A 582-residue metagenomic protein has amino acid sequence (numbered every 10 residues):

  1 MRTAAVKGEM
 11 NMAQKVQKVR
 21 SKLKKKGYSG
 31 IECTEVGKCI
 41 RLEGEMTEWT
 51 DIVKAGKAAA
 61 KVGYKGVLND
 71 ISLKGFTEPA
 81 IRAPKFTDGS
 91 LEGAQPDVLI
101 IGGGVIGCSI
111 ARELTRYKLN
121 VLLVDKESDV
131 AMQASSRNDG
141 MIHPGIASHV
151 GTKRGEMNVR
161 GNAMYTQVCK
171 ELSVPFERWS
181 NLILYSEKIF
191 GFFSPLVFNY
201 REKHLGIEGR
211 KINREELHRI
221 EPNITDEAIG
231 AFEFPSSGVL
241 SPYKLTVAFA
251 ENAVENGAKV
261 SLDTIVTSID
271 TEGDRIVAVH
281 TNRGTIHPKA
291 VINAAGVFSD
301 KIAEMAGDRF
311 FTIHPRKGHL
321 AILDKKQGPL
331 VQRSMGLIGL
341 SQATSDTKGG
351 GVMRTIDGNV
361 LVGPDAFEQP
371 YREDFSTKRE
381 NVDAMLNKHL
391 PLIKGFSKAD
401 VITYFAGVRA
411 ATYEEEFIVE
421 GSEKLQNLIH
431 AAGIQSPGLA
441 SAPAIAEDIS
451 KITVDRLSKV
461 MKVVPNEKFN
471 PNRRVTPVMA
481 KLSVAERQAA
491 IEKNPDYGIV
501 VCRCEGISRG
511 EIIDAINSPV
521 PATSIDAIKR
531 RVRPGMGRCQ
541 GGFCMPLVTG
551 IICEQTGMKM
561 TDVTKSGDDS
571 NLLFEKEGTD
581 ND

Functional and structural regions predicted by a protein language model:
M1-G103, G107-C108, I142-P144: N-terminal targeting leaders
K15-V19, V36-R41, E45, T50 (+6 more regions): C-terminal catalytic lobe of FAD-dependent flavoproteins
L99, S109-R116, K126, I142 (+5 more regions): Active-site substrate-recognition segment that forms the wall of the catalytic cavity or substrate channel
R116-R137: Glycine-rich FAD pyrophosphate-binding loop
G140-I220, T347-G350: Dinucleotide-binding Rossmann-like beta1-alpha1 core, especially the glycine-rich loop that anchors the ADP
V174, Y185-N256, S261-L262, T267-R275 (+2 more regions): Flavin (FAD/FMN) cofactor-binding and adjacent substrate-gating region of FAD-dependent oxidoreductase domains
G498-I512, R530-G550: Local cysteine-cluster metal-coordination motifs and their immediate loop/turn environment, predominantly Fe-S cluster
K529-M545, D562-D582: Short Fe-S-cluster ligation motifs
